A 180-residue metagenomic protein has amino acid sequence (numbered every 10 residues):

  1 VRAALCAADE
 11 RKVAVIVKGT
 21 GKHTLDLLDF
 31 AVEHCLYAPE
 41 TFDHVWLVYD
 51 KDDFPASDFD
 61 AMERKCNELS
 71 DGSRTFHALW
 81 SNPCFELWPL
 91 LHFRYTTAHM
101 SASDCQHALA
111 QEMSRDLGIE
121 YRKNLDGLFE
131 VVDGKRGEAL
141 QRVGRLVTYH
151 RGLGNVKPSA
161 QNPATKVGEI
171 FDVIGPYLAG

Functional and structural regions predicted by a protein language model:
R2-V17, L25, A31-W46, K51-G180: C-terminal accessory helical subdomains adjacent to catalytic cores in phosphodiester- and nucleotide-handling enzymes
